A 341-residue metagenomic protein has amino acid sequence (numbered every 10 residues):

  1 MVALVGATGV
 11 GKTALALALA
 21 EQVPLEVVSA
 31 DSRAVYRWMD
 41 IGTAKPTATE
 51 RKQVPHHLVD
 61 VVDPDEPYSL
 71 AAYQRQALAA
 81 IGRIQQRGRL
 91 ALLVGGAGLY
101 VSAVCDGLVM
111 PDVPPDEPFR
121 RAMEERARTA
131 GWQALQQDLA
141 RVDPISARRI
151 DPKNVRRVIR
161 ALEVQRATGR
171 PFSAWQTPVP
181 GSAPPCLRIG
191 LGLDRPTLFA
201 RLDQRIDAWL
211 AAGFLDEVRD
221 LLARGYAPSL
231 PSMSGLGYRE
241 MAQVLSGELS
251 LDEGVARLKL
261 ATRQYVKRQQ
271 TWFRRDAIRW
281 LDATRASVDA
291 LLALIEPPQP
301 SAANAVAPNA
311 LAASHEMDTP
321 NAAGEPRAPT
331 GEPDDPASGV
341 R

Functional and structural regions predicted by a protein language model:
M1-H315, G331-R341: Phosphate/pyrophosphate-binding catalytic cores of soluble transferases and nucleic-acid-acting enzymes
